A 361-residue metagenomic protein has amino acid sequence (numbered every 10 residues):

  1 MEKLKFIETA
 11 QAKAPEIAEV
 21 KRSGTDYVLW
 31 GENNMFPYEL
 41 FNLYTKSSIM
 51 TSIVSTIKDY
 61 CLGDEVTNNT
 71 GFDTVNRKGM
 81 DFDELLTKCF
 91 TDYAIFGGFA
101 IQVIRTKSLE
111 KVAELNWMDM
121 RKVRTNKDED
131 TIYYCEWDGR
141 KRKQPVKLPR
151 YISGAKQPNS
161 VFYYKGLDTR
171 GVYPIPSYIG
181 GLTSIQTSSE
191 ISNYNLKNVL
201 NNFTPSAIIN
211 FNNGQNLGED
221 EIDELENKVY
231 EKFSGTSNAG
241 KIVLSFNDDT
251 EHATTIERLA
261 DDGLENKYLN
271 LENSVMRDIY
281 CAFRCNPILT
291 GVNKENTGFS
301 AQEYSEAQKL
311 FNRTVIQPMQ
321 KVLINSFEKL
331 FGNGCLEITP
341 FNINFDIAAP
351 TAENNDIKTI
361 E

Functional and structural regions predicted by a protein language model:
E2-D248, A352-E361: Structured, contiguous alpha/beta core segments that scaffold functional sites
V66, V75, S326-G332: Alpha-helix C-terminal capping segments
L167-K329, C335-D346: A contiguous, surface-oriented mixed alpha/beta subdomain in the mid-to-C-terminal portion of proteins that forms
I343-N355: Hydrophilic extracytoplasmic domains
